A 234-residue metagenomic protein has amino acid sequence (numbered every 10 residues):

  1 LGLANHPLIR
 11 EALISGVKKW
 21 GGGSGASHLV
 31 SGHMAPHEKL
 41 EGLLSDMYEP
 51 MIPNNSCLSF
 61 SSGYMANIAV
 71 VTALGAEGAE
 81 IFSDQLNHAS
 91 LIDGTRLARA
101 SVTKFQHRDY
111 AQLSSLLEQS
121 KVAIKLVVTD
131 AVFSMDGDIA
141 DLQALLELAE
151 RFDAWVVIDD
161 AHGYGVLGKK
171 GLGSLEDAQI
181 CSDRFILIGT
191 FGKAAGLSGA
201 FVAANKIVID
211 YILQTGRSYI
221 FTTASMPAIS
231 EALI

Functional and structural regions predicted by a protein language model:
L8-S62: Conserved N-terminal alpha-helix of the aminotransferase class I/II PLP-enzyme fold
V70-A89: Conserved PLP-anchoring active-site segment centered on the Schiff-base-forming lysine
E77, L97-R99, F152, D183: Short, structured coil segments at secondary-structure junctions
A89-R99: Active-site-proximal loop->helix
T103-I158: Active-site phosphate-binding strand-loop segment of PLP-dependent enzymes
E176-Y211: Active-site PLP attachment segment
A224-I234: Structural motif of enzymes handling amino- and sulfur-group chemistry
